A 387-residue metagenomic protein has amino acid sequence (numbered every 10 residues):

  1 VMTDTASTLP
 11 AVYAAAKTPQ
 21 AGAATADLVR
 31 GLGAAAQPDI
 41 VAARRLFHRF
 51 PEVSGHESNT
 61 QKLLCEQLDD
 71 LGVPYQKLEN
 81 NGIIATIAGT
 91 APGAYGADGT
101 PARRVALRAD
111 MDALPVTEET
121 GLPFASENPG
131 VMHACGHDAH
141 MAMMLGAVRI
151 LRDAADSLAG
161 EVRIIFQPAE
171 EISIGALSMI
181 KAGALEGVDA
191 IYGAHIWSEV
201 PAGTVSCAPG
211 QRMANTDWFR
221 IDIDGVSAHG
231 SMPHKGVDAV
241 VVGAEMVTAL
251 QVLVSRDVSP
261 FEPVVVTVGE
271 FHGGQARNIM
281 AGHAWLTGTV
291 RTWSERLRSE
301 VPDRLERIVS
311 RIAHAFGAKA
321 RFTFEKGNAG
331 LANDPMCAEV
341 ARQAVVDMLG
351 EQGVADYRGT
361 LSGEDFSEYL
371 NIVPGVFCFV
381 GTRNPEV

Functional and structural regions predicted by a protein language model:
M2-K17, A21, A244-V387: Metal-dependent amide/peptide-bond hydrolase catalytic core, centered on the "pita-bread" metallohydrolase fold
T8-H133, D138, A142-L158: Acidic/His- and Gly-rich active-site-bordering loop/insert found across diverse amide/peptide-bond hydrolases
L28, A35-A42, N59, L63 (+3 more regions): A non-catalytic, amphipathic alpha-helix used as a structural packing/dimerization or gating element in enzyme scaffolds
G33, Q37, R44, P51 (+11 more regions): Structural signal for hydrophobic packing residues in well-ordered secondary-structure cores of soluble enzyme domains
F47, L68, L107, H137 (+7 more regions): Divalent metal-coordination and catalytic microenvironments
G82, L114-V116, T120-M132, D138-A139 (+2 more regions): Histidine/acidic-residue-rich, glycine-tolerant segments that coordinate divalent metal ions
A106-R108, F219, F377-R383: Non-cysteine beta-strand/loop elements that form the S-adenosyl-L-methionine
